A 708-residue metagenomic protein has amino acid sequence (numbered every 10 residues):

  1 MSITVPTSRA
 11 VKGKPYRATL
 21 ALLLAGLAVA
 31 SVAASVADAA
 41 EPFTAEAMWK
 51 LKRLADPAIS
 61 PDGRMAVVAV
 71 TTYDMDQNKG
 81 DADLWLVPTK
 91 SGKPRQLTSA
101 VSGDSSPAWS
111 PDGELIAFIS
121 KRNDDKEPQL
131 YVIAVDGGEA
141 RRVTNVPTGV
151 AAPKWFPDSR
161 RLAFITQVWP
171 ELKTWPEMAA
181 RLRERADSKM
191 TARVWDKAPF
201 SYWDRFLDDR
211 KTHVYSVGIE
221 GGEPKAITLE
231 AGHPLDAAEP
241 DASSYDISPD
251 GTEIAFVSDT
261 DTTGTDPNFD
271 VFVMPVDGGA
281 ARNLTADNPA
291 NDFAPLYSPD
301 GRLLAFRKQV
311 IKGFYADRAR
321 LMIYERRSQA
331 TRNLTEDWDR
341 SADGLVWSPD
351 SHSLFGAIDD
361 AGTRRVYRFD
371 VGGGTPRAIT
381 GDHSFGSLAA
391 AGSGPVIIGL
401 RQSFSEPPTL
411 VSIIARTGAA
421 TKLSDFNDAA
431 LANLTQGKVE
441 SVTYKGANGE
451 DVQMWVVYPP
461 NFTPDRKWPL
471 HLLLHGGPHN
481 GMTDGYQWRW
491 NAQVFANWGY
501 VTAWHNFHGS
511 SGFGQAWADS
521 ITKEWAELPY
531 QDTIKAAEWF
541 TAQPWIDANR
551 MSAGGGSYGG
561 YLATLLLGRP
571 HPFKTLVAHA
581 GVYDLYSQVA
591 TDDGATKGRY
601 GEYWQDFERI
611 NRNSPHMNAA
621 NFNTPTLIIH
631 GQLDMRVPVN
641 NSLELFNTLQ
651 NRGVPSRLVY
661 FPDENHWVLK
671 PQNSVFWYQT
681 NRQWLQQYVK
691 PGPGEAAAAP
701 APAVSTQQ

Functional and structural regions predicted by a protein language model:
A58, A163-I165, D187-T228, S243 (+5 more regions): Non-catalytic accessory segments flanking enzyme active sites
P61-D62, P111-D112, P157-D158, P249-D250 (+3 more regions): Residue-level detector of Asp-centered blade-edge/turn motifs that repeat once per structural unit in beta-propeller
G63-A66, G113-A117, L162-A163, I254 (+3 more regions): Hydrophobic beta-strand positions that form the internal "hydrophobic ladder" of WD40/Gbeta-like beta-propeller blades
V70-D83, T98-D104, A117-Y131, E139 (+11 more regions): A flexible loop/linker signature enriched in serine peptidases of the S9 family
P88-G92, A134-G138, G218-G222, P275-G279 (+3 more regions): Short loop/turn segments that connect beta-strands within beta-propeller blades
T463-W468, L473-F513: Short substrate-entry loop that stabilizes the transition state in hydrolases
N491, A496-N497, W504-Q708: Active-site-proximal cap/loop segments of hydrolase catalytic domains
